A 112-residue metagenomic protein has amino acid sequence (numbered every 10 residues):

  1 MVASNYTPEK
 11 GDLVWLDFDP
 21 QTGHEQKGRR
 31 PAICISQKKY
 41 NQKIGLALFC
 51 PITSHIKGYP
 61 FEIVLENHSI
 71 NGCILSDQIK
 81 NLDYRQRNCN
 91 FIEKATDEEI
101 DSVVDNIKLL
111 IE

Functional and structural regions predicted by a protein language model:
M1-R30, C34-E112: Conserved functional hotspots at enzyme active or ligand-binding sites that engage polyanionic ligands
